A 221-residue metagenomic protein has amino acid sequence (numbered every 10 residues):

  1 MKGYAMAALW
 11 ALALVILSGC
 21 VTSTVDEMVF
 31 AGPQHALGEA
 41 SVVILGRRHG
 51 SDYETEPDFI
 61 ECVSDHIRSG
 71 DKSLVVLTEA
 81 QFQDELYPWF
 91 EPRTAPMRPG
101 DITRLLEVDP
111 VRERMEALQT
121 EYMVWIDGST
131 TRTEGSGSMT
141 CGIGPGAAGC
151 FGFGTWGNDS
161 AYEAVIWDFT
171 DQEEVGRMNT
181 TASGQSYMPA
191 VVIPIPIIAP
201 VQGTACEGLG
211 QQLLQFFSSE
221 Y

Functional and structural regions predicted by a protein language model:
M1-G3: N-terminal secretory signal peptides that target proteins for export/translocation
A7-S18: Bacterial N-terminal signal peptides
C20-T103, E116, Q215-Y221: A structural "domain/chain start" motif
V21, V63, T140-G142, G149-F151 (+1 more regions): Sequence contexts marking disulfide-bonded cysteines in secreted/extracellular proteins
H49-D52, F82-D84, S129-E134, A182-Q185: Solvent-exposed loop/turn segments at secondary-structure junctions within structured extracellular/periplasmic domains
P96-T170: Surface-exposed short loop/turn segments
P145-F216: Short secondary-structure boundary motifs at beta->alpha junctions and helix caps
